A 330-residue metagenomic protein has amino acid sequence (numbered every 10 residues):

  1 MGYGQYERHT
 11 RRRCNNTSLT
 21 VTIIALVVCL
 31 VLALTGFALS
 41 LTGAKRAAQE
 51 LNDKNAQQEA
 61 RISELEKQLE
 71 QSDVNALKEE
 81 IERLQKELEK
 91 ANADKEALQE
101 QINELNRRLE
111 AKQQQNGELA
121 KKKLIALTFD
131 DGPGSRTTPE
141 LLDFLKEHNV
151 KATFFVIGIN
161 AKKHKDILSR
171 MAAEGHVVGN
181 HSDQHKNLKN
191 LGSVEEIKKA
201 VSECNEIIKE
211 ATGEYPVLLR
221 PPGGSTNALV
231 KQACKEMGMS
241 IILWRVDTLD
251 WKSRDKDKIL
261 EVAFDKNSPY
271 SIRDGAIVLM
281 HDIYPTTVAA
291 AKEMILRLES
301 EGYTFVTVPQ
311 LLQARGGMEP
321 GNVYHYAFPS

Functional and structural regions predicted by a protein language model:
M1-T17: N-terminal Lys/Arg-rich, disordered targeting/topogenic segments
T22-F37: Hydrophobic membrane-insertion alpha-helices, especially the h-region of bacterial N-terminal signal peptides
F37, A44, A48-L51, N55-Q58 (+6 more regions): Long, heptad-repeat coiled-coil alpha-helices used as oligomerization/scaffolding rods
E104-G192, E196, A200-K209, R297 (+1 more regions): Active-site beta->alpha N-cap acidic-glycine motif
I125-F129, A152-V156, V177-N180, V217-P221 (+3 more regions): Structural recognition of the beta-strand scaffold that forms the well-ordered cores of secreted hydrolase catalytic
G132, I157-I159, D183, P222-G224 (+3 more regions): Active-site beta-loop-alpha junctions enriched in small/polar residues
H148, N160-K162, T286-S330: C-terminal domain-boundary segment and adjacent tail
K186-E214, S225-D274, T287-E293: Alpha-helical scaffold elements lining the catalytic groove of polysaccharide deacetylases
